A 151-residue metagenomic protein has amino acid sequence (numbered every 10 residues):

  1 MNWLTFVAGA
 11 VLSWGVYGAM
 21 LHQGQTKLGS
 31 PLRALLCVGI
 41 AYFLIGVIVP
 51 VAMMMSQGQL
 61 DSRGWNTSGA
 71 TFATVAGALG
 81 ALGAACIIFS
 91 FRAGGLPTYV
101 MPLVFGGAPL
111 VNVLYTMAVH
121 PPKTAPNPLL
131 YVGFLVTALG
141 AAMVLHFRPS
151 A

Functional and structural regions predicted by a protein language model:
M1-A151: Polytopic alpha-helical membrane proteins, predominantly small-molecule transporters/carriers
